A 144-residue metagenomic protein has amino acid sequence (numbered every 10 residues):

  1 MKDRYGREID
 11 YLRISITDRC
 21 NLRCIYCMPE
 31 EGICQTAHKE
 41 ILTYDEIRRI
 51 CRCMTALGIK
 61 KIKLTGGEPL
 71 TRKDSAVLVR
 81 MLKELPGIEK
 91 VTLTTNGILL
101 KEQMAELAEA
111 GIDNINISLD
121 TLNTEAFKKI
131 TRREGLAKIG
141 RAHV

Functional and structural regions predicted by a protein language model:
M1, Y5, A37-H38, Q103 (+1 more regions): Glycine-rich, flexible loop/turn motifs
R4-Y44, L57: Canonical Radical SAM [4Fe-4S] cluster-binding loop centered on the CxxxCxxC motif and its immediate flanking residues
C20, A142-H143: Twin-arginine (Tat) signal peptide motif
Y44, R48-K63, T71-A142: Radical SAM/AdoMet-radical enzyme domain recognition
E68: Conserved G/P- and acidic residue-centered "switch" motifs that form tight phosphate/ATP-binding loops in soluble
